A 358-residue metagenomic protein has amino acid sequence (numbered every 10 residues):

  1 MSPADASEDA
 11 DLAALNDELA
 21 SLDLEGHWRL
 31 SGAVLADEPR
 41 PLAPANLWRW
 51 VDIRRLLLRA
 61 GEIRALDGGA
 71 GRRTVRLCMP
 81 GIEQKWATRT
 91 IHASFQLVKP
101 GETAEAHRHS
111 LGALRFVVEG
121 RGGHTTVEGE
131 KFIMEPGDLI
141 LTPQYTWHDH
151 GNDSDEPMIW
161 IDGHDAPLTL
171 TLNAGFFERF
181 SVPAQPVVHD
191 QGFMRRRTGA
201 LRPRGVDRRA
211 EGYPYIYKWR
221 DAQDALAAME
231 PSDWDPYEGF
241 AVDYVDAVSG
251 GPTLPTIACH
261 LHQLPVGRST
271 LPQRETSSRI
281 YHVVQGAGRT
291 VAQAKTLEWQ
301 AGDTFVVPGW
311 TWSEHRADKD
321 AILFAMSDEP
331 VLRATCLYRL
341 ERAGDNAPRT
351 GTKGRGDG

Functional and structural regions predicted by a protein language model:
M1-T88, E178-F180, Q185-T256, H260 (+1 more regions): A short, N-terminal "cap"/entry segment at the start of jelly-roll beta-barrel domains of the cupin/DSBH fold
G81-H92, K99-L114, G129, S249-A258 (+1 more regions): A short beta-loop-beta micro-motif enriched in histidine and acidic residues
K99, T103-P136, T142-T146, R274-A301: A short beta-strand-loop-beta hairpin characteristic of the jelly-roll/cupin
L114-F116, L141, D155-G175, Y281 (+2 more regions): A short hydrophobic beta-strand segment most commonly corresponding to one strand of the jelly-roll/cupin
V127, I133-S154, W160-D165, E298-K319 (+1 more regions): Conserved metal-binding segment of the jelly-roll/cupin
I140-T198: Contiguous mid-protein beta-loop-alpha structural module that forms a pocket-lining wall or clamp of enzyme active
V248-G251, I257-Q263, Q273-T276, G286 (+2 more regions): C-terminal structured domain segments across diverse proteins
V266-S327, R333-C336: Extended hydrophobic/aromatic segments used for targeting, binding, or gating
